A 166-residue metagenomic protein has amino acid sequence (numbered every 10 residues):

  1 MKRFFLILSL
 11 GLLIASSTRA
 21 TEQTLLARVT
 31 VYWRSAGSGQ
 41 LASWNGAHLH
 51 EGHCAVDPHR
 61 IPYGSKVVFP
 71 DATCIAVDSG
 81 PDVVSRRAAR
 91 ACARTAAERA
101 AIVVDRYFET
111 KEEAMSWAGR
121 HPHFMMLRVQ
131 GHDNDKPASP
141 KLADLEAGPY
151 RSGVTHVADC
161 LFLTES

Functional and structural regions predicted by a protein language model:
F4-T18: Hydrophobic h-region of N-terminal signal peptides that target proteins for export in Gram-negative bacteria
R19-S166: Solvent-exposed, well-ordered loop and adjacent helix/strand elements within mature globular domains that form
